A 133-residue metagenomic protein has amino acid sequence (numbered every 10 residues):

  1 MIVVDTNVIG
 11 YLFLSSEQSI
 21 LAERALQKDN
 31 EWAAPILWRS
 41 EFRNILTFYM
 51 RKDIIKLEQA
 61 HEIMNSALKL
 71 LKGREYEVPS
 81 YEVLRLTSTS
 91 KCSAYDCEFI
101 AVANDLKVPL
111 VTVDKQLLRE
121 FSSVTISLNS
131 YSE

Functional and structural regions predicted by a protein language model:
M1, I100-E133: Acidic, PIN/NYN-like endoribonuclease modules and their adjacent C-terminal/linker elements
M1-L37, Y49-E58, E133: Short, well-structured N-terminal submotif of metal-dependent ribonuclease cores
V8-I9, W38, F99, Q116-L117: Alpha-helix capping/helix-boundary segments
Y11-L12, I45, E120-F121: Residues that scaffold the ATP/ADP-binding catalytic core of kinase and kinase-like folds
L21, E41, R119-E120: Phosphate- and divalent-cation-binding pockets in alpha/beta enzyme and binding domains that engage nucleotide-derived
K28-D29, L70, L106, V124: Structured helix-beta-strand junction loops
R43-L71, S80-E82: Active-site-proximal, substrate-binding regions of enzyme catalytic domains and RNA-binding/basic surfaces
K72-V113: Active-site neighborhoods of divalent-metal-dependent phosphate/nucleic-acid chemistry enzymes
